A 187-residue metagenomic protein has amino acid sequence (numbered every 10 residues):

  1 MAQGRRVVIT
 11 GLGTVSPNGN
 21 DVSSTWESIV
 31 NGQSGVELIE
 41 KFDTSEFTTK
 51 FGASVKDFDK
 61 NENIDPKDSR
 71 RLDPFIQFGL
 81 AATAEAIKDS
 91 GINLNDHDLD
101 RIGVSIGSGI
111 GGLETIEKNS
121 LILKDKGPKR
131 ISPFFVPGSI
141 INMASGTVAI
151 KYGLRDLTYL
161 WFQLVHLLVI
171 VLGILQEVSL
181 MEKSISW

Functional and structural regions predicted by a protein language model:
M1-I110, T115-L157, L180: Conserved "HGTGT" condensation-loop signature of ketosynthase/thiolase-family condensing enzymes that catalyze
A2, L164-L180: Claisen-condensing/thiolase-fold acyl-transfer catalytic domains that form or cleave C-C bonds in fatty acid
T158-F162: Short loop-beta-helix segment that forms the pyridoxal 5′-phosphate
K183-I185: Short, high-confidence coil segments that cap the C-terminus of an alpha-helix and link into the following beta-strand
